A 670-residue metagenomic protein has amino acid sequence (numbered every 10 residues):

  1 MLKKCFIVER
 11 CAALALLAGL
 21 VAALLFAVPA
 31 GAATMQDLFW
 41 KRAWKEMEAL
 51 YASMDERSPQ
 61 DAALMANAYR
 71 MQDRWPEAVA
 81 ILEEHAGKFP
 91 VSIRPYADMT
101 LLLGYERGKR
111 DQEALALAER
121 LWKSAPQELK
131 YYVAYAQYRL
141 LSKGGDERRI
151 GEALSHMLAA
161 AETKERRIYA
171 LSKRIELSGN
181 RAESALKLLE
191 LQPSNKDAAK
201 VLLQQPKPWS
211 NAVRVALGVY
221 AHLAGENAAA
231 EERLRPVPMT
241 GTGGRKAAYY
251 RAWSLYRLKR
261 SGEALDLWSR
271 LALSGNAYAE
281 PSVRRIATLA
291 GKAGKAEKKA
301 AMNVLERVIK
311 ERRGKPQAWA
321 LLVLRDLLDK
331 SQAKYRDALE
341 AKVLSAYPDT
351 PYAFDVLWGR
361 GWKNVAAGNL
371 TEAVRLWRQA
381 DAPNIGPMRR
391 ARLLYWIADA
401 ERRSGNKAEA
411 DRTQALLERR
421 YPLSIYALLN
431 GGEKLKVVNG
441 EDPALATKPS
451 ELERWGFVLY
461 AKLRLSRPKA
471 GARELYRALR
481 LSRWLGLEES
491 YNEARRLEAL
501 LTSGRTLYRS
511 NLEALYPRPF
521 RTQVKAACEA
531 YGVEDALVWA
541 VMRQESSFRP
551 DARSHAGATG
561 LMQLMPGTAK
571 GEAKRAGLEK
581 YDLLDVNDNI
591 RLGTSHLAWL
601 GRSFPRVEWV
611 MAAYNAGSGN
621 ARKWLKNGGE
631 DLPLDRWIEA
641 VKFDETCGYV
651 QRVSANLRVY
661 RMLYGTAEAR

Functional and structural regions predicted by a protein language model:
A30-A80, S92, Y96, Y132 (+6 more regions): N-terminal leader/linker segments that initiate helical-solenoid repeat arrays
T34, M65, L101, Q137 (+9 more regions): Structural register within alpha-helical repeat arrays
L38, Y69, Y105, L141 (+9 more regions): Residue at a conserved register position within TPR or TPR-like alpha-solenoid repeats
K41, Q72, G108, G144 (+8 more regions): Structural motif corresponding to the intra-repeat A-B loop/turn of tetratricopeptide repeats
W44, W75, D111, E147 (+10 more regions): TPR-repeat structural position
S53-Q60, H85-P95, R120-Y132, M157-R167 (+8 more regions): Short solvent-exposed coil/turn linkers within tandem alpha-helical repeat scaffolds
E280, N303-A318, L322, D329-D337 (+8 more regions): Catalytic glycan-binding domains that act on GlcNAc-containing polysaccharides
